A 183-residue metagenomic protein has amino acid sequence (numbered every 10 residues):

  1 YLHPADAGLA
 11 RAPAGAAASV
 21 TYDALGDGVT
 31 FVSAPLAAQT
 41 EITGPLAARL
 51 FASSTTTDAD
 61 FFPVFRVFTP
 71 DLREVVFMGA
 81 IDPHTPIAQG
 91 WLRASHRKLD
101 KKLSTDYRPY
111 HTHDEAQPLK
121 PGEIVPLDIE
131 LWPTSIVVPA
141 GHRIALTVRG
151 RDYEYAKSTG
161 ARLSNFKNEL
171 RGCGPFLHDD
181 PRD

Functional and structural regions predicted by a protein language model:
Y1-D183: Glycine/threonine-rich phosphate-binding loop and adjacent beta-strand/alpha-helix elements that clamp
